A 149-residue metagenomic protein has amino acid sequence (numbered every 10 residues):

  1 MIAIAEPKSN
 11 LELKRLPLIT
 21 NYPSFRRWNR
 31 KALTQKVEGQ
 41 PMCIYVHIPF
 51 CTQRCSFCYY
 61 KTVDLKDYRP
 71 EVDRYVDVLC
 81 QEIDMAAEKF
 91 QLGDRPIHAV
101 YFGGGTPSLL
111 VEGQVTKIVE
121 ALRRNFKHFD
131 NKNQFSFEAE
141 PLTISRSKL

Functional and structural regions predicted by a protein language model:
M1-M42, G93: Flexible, acidic/Gly-rich N-terminal and inter-domain linker regions that tether and position cofactor-handling modules
A5, L11-P17, M42-C43, C55 (+4 more regions): Short, functionally important structural connectors and interaction interfaces within domains
L16-I19, H47, F57-Y60, T106-P107: Generic secondary-structure boundary/loop-capping signal
G39-Y75: Canonical Radical SAM [4Fe-4S] cluster-binding loop centered on the CxxxCxxC motif and its immediate flanking residues
Y60-D64, D84-L149: Conserved SAM/AdoMet-binding glycine-rich loop
P70-C80, E140-S147: Glycine-rich anion/phosphate-binding loops
